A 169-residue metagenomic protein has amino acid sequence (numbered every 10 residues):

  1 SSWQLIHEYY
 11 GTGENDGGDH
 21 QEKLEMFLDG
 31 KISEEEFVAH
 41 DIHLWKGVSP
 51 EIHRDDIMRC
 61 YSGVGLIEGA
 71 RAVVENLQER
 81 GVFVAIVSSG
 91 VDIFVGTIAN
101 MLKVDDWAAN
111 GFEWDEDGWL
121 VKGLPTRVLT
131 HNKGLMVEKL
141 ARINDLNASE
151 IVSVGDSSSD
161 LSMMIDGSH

Functional and structural regions predicted by a protein language model:
S1-E35, A39: Active-site neighborhood of HAD-like aspartate-dependent phosphohydrolases
Y9, K23-F27, H40, L44 (+2 more regions): Residues that form generic nucleotide/phosphate-binding pockets
F37-G69: Metal-dependent phosphoesterase signature
S62-A85, S89-H169: C-terminal cap/substrate-recognition subdomain and adjoining C-terminal extension of metal-dependent phosphatase-like
